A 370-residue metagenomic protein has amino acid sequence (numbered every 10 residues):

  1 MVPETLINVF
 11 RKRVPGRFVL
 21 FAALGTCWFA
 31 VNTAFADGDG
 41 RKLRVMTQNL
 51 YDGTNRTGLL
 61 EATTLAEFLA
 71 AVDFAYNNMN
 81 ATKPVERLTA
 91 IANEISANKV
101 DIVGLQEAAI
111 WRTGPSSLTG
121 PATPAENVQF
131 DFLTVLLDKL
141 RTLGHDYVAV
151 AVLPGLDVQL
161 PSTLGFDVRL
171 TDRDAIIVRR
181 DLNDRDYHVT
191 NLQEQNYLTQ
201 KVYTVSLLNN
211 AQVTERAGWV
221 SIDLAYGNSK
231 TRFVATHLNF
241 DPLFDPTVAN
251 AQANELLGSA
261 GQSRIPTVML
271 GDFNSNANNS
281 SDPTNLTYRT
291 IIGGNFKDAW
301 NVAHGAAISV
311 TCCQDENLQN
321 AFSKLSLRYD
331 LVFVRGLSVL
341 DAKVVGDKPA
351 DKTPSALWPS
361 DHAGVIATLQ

Functional and structural regions predicted by a protein language model:
M1-V14: N-terminal secretory signal peptides that target proteins for export/translocation
R17-A30: Bacterial N-terminal signal peptides
W28, F35-S162, N250, N254 (+1 more regions): N-terminal, active-site-proximal structural segment of metallo-dependent hydrolase catalytic domains
D37, L182-N191, L243-T247, L257-V268 (+1 more regions): Metal-dependent phosphoester-hydrolase catalytic domains
V45-L50, I91-L118, A122, I177 (+6 more regions): Active-site beta-strand/loop signature of hydrolases that rely on acidic residues for catalysis
L50-T54, A108-R112, P154-V158, L182-N183 (+4 more regions): Solvent-exposed loop/turn segments at secondary-structure junctions within structured extracellular/periplasmic domains
A62-T82, R112-N127, V158-L164, T190-Q212 (+4 more regions): Surface-exposed intrinsically disordered loops and tails
L140-R141, A149-T231, A235, V339 (+1 more regions): A well-ordered secondary-structure block
